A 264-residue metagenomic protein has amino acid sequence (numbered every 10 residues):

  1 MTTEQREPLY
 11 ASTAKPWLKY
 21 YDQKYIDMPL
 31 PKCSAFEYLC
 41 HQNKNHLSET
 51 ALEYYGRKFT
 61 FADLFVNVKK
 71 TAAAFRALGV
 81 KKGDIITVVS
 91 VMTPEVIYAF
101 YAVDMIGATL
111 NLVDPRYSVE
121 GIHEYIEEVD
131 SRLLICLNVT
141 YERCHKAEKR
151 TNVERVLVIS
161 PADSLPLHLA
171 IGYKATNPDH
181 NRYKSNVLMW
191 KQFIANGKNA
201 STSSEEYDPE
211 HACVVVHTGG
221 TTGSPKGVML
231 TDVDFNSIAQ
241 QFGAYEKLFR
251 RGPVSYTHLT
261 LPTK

Functional and structural regions predicted by a protein language model:
M1-K32: Flexible, non-catalytic linker and terminal segments flanking ANL/adenylate-forming cores
T2-E4, L78, M105-A195: Structural core segment of the AMP-binding/adenylate-forming
S12-Y20, E37-T60: AMP-dependent adenylate-forming
L30-P31, S48-K81, T87-T93, I97-Y101 (+2 more regions): Conserved AMP-binding/adenylate-forming core of the ANL superfamily
L39-C40, R76, P94-V113, I122-H123 (+2 more regions): Hydrophobic alpha-helical segments in the ANL/AMP-binding
V68-K70, V228-R250, S255: Conserved structural elements of the adenylate-forming
N181-H217, S224, K247-V254: Conserved pre-ATP/AMP-binding loop-to-beta segment of ANL
T218, Y256-T263: Conserved small/polar residues in nucleotide/adenosyl-binding loops
